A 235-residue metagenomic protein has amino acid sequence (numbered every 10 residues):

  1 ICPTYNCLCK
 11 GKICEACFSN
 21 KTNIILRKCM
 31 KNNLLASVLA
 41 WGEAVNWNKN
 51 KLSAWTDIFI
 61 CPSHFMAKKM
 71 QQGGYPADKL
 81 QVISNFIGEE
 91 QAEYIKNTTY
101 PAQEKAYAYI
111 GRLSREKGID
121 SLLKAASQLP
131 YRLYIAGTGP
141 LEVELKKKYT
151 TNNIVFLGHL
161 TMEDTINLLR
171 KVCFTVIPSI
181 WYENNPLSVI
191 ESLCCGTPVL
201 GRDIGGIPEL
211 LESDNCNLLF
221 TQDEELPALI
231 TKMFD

Functional and structural regions predicted by a protein language model:
I13-I58: Membrane-proximal helix-turn-helix segments that form the acceptor-binding/catalytic region of lipid-linked
F65, F86: Carbohydrate-associated surface elements
K105, Y109-Q128, P140-V143: A conserved mid-protein helix/loop that constitutes part of the nucleotide-sugar donor-binding site
V143-E163: Nucleotide-activated donor-binding/catalytic signature segment of Leloir-type glycosyltransferases, i.e., the conserved
H159-L160, N167-V172: Short alpha-helical donor nucleotide-sugar binding micro-motif in glycosyltransferases
R170-N184, T197: Acidic donor-binding loop of glycosyltransferase active sites
V189, I204-D214, L218-L219: Short acidic/histidine- and often glycine-rich active-site loop of Leloir-type glycosyltransferases that engages
S213-E224, K232-F234: Conserved acidic donor-binding segment of nucleotide-sugar-dependent glycosyltransferases
